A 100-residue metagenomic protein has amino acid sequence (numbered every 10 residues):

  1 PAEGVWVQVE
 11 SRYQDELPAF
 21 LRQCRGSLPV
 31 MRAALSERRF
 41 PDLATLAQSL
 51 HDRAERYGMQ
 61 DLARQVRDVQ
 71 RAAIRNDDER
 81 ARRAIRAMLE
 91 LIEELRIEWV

Functional and structural regions predicted by a protein language model:
P1-V100: Two-component system phosphorelay core
